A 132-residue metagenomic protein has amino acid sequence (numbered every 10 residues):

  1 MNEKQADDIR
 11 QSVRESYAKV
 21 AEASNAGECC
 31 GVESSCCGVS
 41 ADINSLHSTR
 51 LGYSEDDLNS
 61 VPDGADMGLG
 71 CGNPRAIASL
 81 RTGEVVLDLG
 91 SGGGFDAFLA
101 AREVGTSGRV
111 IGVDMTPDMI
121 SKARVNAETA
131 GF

Functional and structural regions predicted by a protein language model:
M1-S24, L89: Iron-sulfur (Fe-S) cluster-binding modules
S16-L87: Class I SAM-dependent transferase core
R50-L51, G64, N73, R81-F132: Class I SAM-dependent methyltransferase SAM/SAH-binding core
